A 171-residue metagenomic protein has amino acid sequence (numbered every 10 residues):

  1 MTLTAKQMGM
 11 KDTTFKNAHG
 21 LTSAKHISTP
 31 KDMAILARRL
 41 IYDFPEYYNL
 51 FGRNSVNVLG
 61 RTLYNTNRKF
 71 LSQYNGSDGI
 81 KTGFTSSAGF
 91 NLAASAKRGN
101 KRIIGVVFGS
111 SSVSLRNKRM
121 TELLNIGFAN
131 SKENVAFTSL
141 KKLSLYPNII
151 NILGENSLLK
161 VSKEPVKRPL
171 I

Functional and structural regions predicted by a protein language model:
M1-K11: Beta-lactam-recognizing serine transpeptidase/beta-lactamase-like catalytic domain environment
M10, T14, T22-I27, K31-I171: Domain-terminus/edge residues, biased toward the C-terminal soluble/receptor-binding domains of extracytoplasmic
A18: Short, conserved loop-to-beta-strand elements that form functional interface hotspots
